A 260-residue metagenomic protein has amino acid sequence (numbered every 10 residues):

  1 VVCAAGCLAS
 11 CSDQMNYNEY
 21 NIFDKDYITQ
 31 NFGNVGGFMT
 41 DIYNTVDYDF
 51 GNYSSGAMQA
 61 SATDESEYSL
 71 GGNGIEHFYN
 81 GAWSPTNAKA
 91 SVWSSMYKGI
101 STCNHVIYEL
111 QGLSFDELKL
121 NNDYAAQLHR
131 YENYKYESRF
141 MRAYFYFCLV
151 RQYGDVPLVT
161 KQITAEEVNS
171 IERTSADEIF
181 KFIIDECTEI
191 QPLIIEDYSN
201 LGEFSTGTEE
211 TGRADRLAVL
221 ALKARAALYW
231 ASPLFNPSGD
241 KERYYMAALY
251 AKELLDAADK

Functional and structural regions predicted by a protein language model:
V1-A9: Sec-dependent bacterial lipoprotein signal peptides
C11-A57, Y244: Membrane-proximal, proline-rich intrinsically disordered regions
D13-Q14, A221, R225: Surface-exposed extracellular loop regions of Gram-negative outer-membrane beta-barrel proteins
G33-T40, N44-Y48, G71-Y153, V168-K181 (+1 more regions): Conserved, well-structured interaction surfaces
Y53-L70, N122, I195-A218, S232-K260: Short, surface-exposed recognition loops and adjoining beta-strand edges that mediate ligand/DNA contacts, enriched
E132, L149, D155-V159, R173 (+2 more regions): Aromatic-lined, polymer-binding surfaces characteristic of secreted/periplasmic polysaccharide-degrading enzymes
